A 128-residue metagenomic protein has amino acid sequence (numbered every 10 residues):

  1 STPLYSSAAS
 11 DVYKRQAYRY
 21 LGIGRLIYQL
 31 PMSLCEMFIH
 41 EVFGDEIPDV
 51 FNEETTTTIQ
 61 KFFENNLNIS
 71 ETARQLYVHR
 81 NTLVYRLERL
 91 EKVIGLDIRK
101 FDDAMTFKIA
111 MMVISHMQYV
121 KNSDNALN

Functional and structural regions predicted by a protein language model:
S1-Y13: Single conserved hydrophobic/aromatic residue that forms the stacking wall/gate of nucleotide- or nucleobase-binding
K14-L30: Flexible, glycine/charge-rich interdomain/linker segments that couple and regulate nucleotide signaling catalytic cores
T55-F62, F107: Short alpha-helical "packing" element that flanks the helix-turn-helix/winged-helix DNA-binding module
S70, N81: Residues within helix-turn-helix
E71-A73, L90: Hydrophobic positions on the alpha-helical face of helix-turn-helix-like DNA-binding modules
H79, R86: Residues within the DNA-recognition helix of helix-turn-helix
K92, L96-N128: Basic, Lys/Arg-enriched C-terminal extension of HTH/homeodomain DNA-binding domains
